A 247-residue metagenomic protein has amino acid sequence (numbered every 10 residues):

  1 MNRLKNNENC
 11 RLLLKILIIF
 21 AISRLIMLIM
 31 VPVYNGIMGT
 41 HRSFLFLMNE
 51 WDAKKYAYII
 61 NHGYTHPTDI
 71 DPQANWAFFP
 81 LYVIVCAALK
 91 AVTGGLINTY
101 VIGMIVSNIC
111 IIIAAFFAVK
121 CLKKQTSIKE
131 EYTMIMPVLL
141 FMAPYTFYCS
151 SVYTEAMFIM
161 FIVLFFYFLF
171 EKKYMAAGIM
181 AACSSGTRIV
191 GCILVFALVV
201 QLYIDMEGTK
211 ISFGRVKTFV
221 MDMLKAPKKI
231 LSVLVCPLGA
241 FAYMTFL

Functional and structural regions predicted by a protein language model:
M1-N6, K124-I128, F170-I179, Q201-K225: Membrane-interface junctions at the ends of membrane-embedded or membrane-associated helices
N2-I19, A226-L231: N-terminal membrane topogenic signal
S23-N35, G39, S184, L194-L247: Membrane-lumen/periplasm interface segments of specific transmembrane helices in polyprenyl phosphate-linked
E50-T65, D71-G95: Short hydrophobic/aromatic helix or loop-helix immediately within or flanking a transmembrane segment in polytopic
C86-A88, I105-Q125: Transmembrane-helix motifs of polytopic, lipid-linked glycan transferases
I97-V101, A118-M142: Transmembrane-helix signature of polytopic, membrane-embedded enzymes that assemble or transfer cell-envelope glycans
I109-C110, E130, M134-L169, A176 (+1 more regions): Multi-pass, polyprenyl lipid-linked donor-dependent membrane glycosyltransferases
A114-L122, F161-K172, V195-Y203: Transmembrane alpha-helical segments
